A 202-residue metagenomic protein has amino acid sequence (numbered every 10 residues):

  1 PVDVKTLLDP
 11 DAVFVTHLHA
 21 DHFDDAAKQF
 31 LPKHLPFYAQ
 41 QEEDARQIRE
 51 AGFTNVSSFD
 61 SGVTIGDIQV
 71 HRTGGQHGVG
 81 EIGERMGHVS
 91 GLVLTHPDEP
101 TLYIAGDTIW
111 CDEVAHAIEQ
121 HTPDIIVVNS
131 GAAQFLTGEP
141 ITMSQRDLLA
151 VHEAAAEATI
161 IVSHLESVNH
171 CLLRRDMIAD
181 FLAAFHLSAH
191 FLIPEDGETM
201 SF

Functional and structural regions predicted by a protein language model:
P1-L18, D25-F30, G80-E81, T108-Q120: Pre-active-site segment of Zn-dependent metallo-hydrolases
D9-D21, Y38-Q41, L102-T108, V127-S130 (+2 more regions): Active-site neighborhood of phospho(di)ester-bond hydrolases with catalytic His/Asp-centered motifs
P10, H34-L35, F53: Short, well-ordered alpha-helix to beta-strand connector turns
H19-F23, D44-Q47, S61-I65, G78-G80 (+4 more regions): Active-site environment of divalent metal-dependent phosphoester hydrolases
A26-H34, T95-T101, E157-V162: Short, surface-exposed connector motifs at secondary-structure boundaries
A39-E99, D180-F202: Metallo-beta-lactamase
V93-P97, T101-A105, I109-D112: Internal catalytic-core helix/loop-beta-alpha segment that presents or stabilizes conserved functional determinants
I109-D196: Cap/insert and terminal regions of metallo-dependent hydrolase folds
